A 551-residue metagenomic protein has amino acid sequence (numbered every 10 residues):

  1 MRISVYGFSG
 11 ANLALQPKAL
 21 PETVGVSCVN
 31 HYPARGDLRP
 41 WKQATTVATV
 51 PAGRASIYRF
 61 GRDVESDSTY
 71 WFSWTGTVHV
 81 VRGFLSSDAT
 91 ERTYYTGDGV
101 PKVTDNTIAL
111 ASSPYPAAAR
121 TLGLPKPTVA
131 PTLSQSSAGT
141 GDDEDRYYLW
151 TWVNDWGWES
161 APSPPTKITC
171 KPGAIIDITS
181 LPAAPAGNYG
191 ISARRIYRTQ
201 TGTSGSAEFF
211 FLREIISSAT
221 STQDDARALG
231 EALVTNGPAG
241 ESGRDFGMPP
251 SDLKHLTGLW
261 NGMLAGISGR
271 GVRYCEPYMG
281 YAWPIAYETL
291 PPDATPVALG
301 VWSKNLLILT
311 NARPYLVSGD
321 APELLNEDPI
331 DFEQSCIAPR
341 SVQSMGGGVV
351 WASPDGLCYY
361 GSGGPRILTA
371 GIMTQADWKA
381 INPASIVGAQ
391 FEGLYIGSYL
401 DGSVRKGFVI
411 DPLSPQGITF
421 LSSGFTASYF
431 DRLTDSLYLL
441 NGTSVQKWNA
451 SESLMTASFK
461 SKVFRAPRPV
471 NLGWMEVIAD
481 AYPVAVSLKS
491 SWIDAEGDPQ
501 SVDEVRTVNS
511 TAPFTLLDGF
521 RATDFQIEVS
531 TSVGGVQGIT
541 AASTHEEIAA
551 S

Functional and structural regions predicted by a protein language model:
R2-T93, G97, D145, G173-I175 (+3 more regions): Beta-sheet repeat architectures centered on beta-propellers
R2-V26, P51-R54, Y58-M263, S268 (+3 more regions): Disordered, low-complexity "stalk" and linker segments at domain junctions of extracellular and cell-surface proteins
T90, D98-G99, N261, G269-R270 (+6 more regions): Surface-exposed loop/turn positions within WD40 beta-propeller blades
V103-Y115, G271-Y287, Y315-N326, C358-I372 (+2 more regions): Surface-exposed loop/turn elements that mediate protein-protein interactions on large endomembrane-trafficking
R194, P284-D320: Structured core of small recognition/catalytic domains
D252-L253, T295, W302, C336-A338 (+2 more regions): Beta-rich catalytic cores
L256-T257, L299, V342, S428-F430: Hydrophobic core register within WD40 beta-propeller blades
V301, N305-L307, A312, D331-G361: Structured, hydrophobic secondary-structure cores that serve as assembly/anchoring elements
